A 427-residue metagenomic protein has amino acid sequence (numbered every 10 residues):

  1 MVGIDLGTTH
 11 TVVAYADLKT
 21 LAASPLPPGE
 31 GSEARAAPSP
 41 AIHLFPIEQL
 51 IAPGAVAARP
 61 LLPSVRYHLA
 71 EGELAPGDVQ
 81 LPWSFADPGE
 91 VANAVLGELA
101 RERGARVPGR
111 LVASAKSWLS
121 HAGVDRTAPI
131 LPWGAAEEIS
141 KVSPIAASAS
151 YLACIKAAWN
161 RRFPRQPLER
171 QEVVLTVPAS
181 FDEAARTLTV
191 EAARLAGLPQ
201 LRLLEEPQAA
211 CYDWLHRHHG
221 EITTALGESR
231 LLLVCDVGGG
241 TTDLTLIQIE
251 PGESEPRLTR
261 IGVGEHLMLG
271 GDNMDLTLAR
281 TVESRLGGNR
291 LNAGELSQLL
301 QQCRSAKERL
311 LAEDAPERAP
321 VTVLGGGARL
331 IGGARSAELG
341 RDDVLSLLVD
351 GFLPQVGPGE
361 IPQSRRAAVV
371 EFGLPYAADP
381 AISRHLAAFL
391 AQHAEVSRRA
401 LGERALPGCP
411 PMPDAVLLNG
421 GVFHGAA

Functional and structural regions predicted by a protein language model:
M1-A22, H219-R260: Gly/Thr-rich phosphate-binding beta-strand-loop-beta motif of the actin/hexokinase/Hsp70
K19-P28, A36-L61, R217, T224-E228 (+1 more regions): Flexible phosphate/Mg2+-sensing switch loops adjacent to catalytic phosphate-binding sites
P27-R194, E205, L276-A319, L330-A368: Phosphate-binding loop and its immediate beta->loop->alpha context in nucleotide/phosphate-handling enzymes
V173-L188, L324-L330, S336, L374-A381 (+1 more regions): Glycine-rich phosphate-binding loops at beta-strand->alpha-helix junctions
A185, T189, A193, P207-A210 (+4 more regions): Extended, hydrophobic alpha-helical segments in both membrane/secreted and soluble proteins
A196-A209, P375: Conserved phosphate-binding/catalytic loops in two-lobed NTP-binding clefts
L203-C235, A394, L401-R404: Conserved phosphate-binding catalytic cores of ATP/NTP-utilizing and phosphoryl-transfer enzymes
L258-L269, L286-L291, V370: Short beta-alpha connecting loops at secondary-structure transitions that line or flank enzyme active sites
